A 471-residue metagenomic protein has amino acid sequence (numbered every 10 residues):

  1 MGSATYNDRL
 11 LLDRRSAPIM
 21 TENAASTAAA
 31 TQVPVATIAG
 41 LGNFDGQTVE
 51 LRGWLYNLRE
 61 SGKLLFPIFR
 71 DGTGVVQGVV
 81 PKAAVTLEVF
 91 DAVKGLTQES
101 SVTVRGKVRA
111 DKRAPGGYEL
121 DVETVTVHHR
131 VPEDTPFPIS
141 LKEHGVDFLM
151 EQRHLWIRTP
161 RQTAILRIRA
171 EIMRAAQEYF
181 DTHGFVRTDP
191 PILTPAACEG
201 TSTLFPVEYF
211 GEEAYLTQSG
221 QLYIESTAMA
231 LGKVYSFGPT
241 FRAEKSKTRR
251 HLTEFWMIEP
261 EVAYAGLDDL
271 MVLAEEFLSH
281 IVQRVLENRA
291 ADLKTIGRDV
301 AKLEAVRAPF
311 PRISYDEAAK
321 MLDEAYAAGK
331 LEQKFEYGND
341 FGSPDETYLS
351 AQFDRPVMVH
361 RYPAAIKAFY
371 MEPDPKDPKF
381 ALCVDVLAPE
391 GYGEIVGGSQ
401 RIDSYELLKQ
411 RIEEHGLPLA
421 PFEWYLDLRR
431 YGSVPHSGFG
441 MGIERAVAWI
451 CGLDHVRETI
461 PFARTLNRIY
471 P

Functional and structural regions predicted by a protein language model:
M1-I19: N-terminal amphipathic/basic-hydrophobic helices that include classical n-h-c signal peptides and signal-anchor
E22-N23, T27-A263, A448: Class II aminoacyl-tRNA synthetase-like tRNA-binding/catalytic domains
T124, E317, R445: Ca2+-coordinating acidic residues in Ca2+-binding motifs
R174, D316, Y405-E406: A generic alpha-helix surface/boundary motif
P190, A197-T203, E276-G391, E414-V434: Metal-assisted phosphate- and nucleotidyl-transfer catalytic regions
M229-P239, T248, L252-G266, I281 (+1 more regions): TRNA-recognition modules of translation machinery and tRNA-sensing kinases, especially anticodon-binding
G266-L270, E275: Extended, domain-scale alpha-helical bundle/helix-rich regions
